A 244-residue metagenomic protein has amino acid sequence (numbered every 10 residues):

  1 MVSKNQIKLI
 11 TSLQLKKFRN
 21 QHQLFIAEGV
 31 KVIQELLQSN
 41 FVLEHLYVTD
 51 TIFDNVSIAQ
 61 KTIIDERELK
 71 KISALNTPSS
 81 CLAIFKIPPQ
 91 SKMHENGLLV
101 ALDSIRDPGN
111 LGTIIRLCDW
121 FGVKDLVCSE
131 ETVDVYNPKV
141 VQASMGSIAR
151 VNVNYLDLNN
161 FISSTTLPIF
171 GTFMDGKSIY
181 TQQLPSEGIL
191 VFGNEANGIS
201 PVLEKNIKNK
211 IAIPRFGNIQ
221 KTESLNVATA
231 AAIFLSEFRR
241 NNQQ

Functional and structural regions predicted by a protein language model:
M1-D50, T132-V133: Boundary-proximal intrinsically disordered activation/regulatory segments immediately upstream of a helical core
G29, R106-I114, E223-A228: Amphipathic alpha-helical repeat scaffolds
V30, V48-D54, P88, D157-L158 (+2 more regions): Short, polar loop motifs at secondary-structure junctions
Q38, K92-G176: RNA substrate-binding interface of SAM-dependent RNA methyltransferases
V56-R67, G97, L167-I169, Q183-I189 (+1 more regions): Active-site regions of enzymes building and remodeling cell-envelope glycoconjugates
K61-K86: Glycine/small-residue-rich loop that forms an oxyanion/phosphate-binding "nest" at active or ligand-binding sites
W120-F121, N137-A149, E204-Q244: Structured adenosyl-cofactor binding patch, chiefly the S-adenosyl-L-methionine
G171-K221: Active-site/ligand-binding-proximal alpha/beta "capping" segment
